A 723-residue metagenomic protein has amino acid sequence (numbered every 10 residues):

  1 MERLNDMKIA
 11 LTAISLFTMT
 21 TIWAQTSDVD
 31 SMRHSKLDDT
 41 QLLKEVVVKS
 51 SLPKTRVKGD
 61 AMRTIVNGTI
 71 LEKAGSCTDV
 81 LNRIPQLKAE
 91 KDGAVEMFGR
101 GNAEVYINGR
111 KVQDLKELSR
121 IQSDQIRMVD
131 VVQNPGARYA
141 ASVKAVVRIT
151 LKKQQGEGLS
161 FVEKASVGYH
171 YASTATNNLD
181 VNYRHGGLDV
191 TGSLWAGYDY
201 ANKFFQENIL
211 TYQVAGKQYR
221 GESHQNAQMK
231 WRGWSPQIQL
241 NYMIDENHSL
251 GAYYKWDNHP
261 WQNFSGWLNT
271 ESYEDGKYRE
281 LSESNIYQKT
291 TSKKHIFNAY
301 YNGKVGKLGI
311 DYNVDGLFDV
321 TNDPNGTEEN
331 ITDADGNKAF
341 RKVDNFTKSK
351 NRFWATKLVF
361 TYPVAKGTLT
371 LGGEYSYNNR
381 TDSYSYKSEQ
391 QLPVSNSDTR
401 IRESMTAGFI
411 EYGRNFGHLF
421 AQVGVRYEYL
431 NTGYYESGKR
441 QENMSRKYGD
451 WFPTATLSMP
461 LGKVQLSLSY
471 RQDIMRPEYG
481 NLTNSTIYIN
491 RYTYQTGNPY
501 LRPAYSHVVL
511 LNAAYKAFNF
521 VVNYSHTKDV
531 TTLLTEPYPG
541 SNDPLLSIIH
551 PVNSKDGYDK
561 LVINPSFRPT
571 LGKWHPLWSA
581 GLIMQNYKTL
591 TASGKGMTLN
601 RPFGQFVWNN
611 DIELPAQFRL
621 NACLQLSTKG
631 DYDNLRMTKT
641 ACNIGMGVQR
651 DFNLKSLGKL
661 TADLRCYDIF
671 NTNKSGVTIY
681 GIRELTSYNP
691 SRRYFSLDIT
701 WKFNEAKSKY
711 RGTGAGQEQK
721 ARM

Functional and structural regions predicted by a protein language model:
Q25, F652-M723: C-terminal beta-signal and adjacent terminal beta-strands/loops of Gram-negative outer-membrane beta-barrel proteins
T26-I70, E90-D92, R100, V132-N134 (+1 more regions): Short, acidic, small-residue-rich periplasmic hinge/interaction motif at the N-terminus of Gram-negative outer-membrane
E45, C77-V80, L115-K116, V131 (+2 more regions): N-terminal periplasmic accessory domains that precede and gate Gram-negative outer-membrane beta-barrel machines
C77, R83, R110-G136: Short acidic/polar hinge/loop motifs at secondary-structure boundaries that mediate gating or recognition
T78-R110: Extracytoplasmic beta-strand/coil segments of soluble accessory domains associated with Gram-negative outer-membrane
A172-F204, G216-S265, K293-H295, G303 (+2 more regions): Transmembrane beta-barrel wall of Gram-negative outer-membrane proteins
S235-H259, S284-S437, P460-S467, N519-F520 (+3 more regions): Face-selective signature of the C-terminal outer-membrane beta-barrel domain
R400-E403, N443-R446, I474-K528, S547-V562 (+1 more regions): Outer-membrane beta-barrel signature, preferentially recognizing the C-terminal barrel domain of Gram-negative
